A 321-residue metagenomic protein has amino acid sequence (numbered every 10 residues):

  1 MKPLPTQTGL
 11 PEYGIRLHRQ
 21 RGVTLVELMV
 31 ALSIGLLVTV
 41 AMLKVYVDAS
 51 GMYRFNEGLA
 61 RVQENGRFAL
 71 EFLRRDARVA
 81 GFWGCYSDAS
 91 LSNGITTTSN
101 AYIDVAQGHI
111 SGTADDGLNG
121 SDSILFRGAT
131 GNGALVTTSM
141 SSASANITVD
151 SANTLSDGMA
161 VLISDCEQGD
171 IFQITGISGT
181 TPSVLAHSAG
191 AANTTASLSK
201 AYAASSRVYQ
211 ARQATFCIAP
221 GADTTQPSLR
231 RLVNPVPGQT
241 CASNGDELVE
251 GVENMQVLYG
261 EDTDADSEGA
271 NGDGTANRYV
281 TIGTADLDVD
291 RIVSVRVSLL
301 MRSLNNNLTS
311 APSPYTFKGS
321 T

Functional and structural regions predicted by a protein language model:
M1-H18: N-terminal secretory signal peptides that target proteins for export/translocation
Y13-I15, R19-V26, V30-R74, R78-A80: Aliphatic-rich helix starts adjacent to a transmembrane/signal segment
A69-S294, S298, L304-S320: N-terminal pilin/flagellin-like segments and related low-complexity appendage regions
